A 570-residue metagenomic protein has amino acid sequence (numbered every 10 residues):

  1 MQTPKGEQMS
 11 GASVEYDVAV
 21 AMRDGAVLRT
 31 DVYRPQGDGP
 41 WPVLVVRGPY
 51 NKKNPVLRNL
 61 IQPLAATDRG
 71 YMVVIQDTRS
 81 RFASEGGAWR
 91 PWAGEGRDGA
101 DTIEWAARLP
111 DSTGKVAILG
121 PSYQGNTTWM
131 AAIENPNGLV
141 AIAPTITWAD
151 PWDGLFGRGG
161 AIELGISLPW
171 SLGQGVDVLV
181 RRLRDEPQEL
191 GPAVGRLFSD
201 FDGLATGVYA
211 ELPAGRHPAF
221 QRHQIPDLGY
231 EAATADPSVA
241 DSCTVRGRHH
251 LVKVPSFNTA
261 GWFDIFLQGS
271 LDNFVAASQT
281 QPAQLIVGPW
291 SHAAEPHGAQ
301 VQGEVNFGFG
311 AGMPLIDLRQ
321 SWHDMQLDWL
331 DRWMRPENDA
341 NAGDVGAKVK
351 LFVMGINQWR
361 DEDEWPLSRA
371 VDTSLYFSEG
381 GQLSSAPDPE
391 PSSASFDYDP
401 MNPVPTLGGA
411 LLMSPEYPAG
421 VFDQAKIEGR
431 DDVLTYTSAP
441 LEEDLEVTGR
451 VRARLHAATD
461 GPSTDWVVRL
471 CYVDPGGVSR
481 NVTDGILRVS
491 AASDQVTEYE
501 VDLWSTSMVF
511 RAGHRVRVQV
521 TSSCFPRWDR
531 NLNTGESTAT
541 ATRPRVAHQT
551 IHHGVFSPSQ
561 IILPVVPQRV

Functional and structural regions predicted by a protein language model:
T3-P4, A12-A19, A293, G298-L327 (+1 more regions): Glycine/threonine-rich phosphate-binding loop and adjacent beta-strand/alpha-helix elements that clamp
D24-R34: A short loop-to-beta-strand scaffold at the N-terminal edge of the catalytic core in hydrolase folds
Q36-R108, G157, G298-M313, E428-R430 (+6 more regions): Cap/lid segment of the alpha/beta-hydrolase catalytic domain
L60, D68, I133-L251: Accessory cap/linker subdomain of secreted extracellular hydrolases
G94, L119, N126-A193, Q281-L327: A catalytic-pocket lid/entrance helix-loop region that shapes and gates access to the active site across common
P110-S122: Alpha/beta-hydrolase fold nucleophile elbow
N258-A260: Short beta-strand/loop motif that positions the catalytic acidic residue of the alpha/beta-hydrolase fold
Q268-Q284: Active-site-adjacent alpha-helix of alpha/beta-hydrolase-fold enzymes
